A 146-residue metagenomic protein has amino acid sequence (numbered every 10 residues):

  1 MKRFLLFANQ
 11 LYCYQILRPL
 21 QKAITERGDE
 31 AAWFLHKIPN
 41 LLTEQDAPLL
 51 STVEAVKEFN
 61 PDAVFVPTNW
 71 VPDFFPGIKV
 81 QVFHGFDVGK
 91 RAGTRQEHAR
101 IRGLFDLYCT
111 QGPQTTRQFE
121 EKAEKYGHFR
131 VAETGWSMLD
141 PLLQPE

Functional and structural regions predicted by a protein language model:
M1-R3: Nucleotide donor/acceptor-binding cores
L5-P145: Active-site and donor-binding regions of nucleotide-sugar-utilizing enzymes
